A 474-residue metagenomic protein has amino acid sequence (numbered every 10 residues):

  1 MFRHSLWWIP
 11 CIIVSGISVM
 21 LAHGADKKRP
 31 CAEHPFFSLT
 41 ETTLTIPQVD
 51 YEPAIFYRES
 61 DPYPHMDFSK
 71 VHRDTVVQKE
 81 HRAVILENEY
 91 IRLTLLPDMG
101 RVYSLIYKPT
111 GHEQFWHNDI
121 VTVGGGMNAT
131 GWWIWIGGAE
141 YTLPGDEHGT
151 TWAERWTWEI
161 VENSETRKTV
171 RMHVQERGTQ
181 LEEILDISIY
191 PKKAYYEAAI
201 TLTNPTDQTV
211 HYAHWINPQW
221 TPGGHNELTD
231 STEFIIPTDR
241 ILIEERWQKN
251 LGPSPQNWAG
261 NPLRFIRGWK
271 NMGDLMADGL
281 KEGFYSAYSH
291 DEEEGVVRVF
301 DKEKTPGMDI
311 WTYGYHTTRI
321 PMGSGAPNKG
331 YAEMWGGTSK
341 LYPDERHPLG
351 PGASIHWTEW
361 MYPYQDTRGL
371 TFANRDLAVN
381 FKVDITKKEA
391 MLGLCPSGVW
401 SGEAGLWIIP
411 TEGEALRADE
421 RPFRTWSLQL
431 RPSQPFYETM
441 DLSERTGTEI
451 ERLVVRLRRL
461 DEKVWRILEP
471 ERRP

Functional and structural regions predicted by a protein language model:
A25-R73: N-terminal pre-domain segments of enzymes
A32-P35, V49, R82-E87, I91-L93 (+5 more regions): A contiguous, surface-exposed recognition patch within enzymatic or periplasmic domains that forms
P53-Q78, A83-E87, W135-A194, G223-H225 (+2 more regions): Extended, loop-rich substrate-binding clefts of extracytoplasmic carbohydrate-active enzymes
T201-Q208, P396-G398: Asparagine-centered strand-capping/turn motif at beta-strand->loop junctions
T367-W400: Surface beta-strand/loop "capping" patches
E389-E420, L453: Beta-strand-rich binding/interaction modules
L406-W407, M440-E462: Short, aromatic- and glycine-rich surface loops/edge beta-strands on solvent-exposed regions
E462-P474: Short beta-strand elements
